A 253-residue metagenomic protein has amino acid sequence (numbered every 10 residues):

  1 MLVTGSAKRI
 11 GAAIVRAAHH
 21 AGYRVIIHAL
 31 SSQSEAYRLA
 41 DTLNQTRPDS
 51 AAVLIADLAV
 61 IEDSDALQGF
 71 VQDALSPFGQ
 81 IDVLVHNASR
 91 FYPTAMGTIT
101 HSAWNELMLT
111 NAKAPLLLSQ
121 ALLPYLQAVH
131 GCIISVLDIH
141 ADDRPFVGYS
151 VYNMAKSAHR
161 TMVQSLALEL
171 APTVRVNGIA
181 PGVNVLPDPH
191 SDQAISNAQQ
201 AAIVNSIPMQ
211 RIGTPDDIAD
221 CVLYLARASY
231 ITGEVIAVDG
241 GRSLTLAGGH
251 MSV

Functional and structural regions predicted by a protein language model:
A7-K8: Conserved glycine-rich cofactor-binding loop
Y23-R38: Conserved glycine-rich Rossmann-like NAD(P)H-binding loop of the short-chain dehydrogenase/reductase
L39-A40, G178-I207, L246-V253: A glycine/serine/threonine-rich, flexible loop-to-helix segment that serves as the NAD(P) cofactor-binding "lid"
Q80, R160, L170-L186, I231-V238: Conserved Rossmann-fold SDR core element
A95-M96, A103-N105, Q199, I203: Substrate-binding pocket helix/loop in short-chain dehydrogenase/reductase
Y125, R211-V238, S243: C-terminal substrate-recognition "lid" of short-chain dehydrogenase/reductases
Q127, C132-A158, V163-A171, V183-N184: Catalytic loop of short-chain dehydrogenase/reductase
